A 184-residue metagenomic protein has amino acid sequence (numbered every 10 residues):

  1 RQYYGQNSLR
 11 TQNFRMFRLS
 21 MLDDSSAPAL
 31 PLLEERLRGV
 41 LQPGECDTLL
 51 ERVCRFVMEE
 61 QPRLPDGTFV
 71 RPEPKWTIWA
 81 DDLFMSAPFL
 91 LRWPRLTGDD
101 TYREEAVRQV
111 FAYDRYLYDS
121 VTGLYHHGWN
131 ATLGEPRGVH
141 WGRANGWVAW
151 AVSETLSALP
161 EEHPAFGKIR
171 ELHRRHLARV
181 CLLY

Functional and structural regions predicted by a protein language model:
R1, R18-L37, I78-R95, W141-S157: Well-ordered alpha-helical segments within folded domains of soluble proteins
R1-N13, T48-T68, D100-H126, R170-Y184: Long, well-ordered core segments of solenoidal/helical folds
Q12-R15, F69-K75, H127-L133: Short linear capping/connector segments at secondary-structure termini
S20-D24, P28-R63: A contiguous, low-structure linker/loop signature
G39, W93-E104, T155-G167: Inter-helical turn/loop segments and adjacent helix faces that build the functional surface of alpha-helical bundle
G44-E51, A80, F84, D100-V107 (+4 more regions): Non-membrane alpha-helical structural segments and their capping/turn regions in soluble enzymes
L124-R143: Acidic/Ser/Thr-rich, low-complexity mid-to-C-terminal regulatory regions of eukaryotic proteins
A149-Y184: Oxyanion-binding "anion nests"
